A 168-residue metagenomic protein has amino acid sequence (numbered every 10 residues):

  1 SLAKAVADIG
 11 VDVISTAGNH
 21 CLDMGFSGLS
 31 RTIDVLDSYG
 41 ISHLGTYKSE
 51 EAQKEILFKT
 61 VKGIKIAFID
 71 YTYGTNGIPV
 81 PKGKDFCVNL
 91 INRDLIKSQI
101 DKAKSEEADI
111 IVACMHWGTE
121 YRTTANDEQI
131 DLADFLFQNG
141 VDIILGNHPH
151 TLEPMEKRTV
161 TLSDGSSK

Functional and structural regions predicted by a protein language model:
S1-K168: Acidic, metal/ion-coordinating pockets
